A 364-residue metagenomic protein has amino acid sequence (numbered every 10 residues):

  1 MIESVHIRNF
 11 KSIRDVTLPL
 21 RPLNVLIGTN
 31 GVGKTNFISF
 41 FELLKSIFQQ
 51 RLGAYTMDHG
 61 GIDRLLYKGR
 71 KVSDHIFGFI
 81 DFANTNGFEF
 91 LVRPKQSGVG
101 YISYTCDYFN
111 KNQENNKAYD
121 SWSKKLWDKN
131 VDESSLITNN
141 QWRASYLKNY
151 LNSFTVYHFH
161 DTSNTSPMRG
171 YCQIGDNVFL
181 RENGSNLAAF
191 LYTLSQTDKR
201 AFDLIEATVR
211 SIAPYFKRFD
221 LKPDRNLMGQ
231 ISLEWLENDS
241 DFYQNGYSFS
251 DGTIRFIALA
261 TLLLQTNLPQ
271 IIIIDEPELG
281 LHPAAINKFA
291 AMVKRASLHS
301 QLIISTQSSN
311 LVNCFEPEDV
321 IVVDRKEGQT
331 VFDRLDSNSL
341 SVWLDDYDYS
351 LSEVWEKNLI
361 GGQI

Functional and structural regions predicted by a protein language model:
M1, A290-I364: C-terminal lobe/lid and adjacent interdomain/linker elements of RecA-like ASCE P-loop ATPase modules
M1-R14: N-terminal pre-Walker A segment at the start of P-loop NTPase domains
R21-H59, N183, F256-I257, S305-S308: Phosphate-binding glycine-rich loops of NTP-binding sites
G28-G31, E276-L281, L311: ABC ATPase nucleotide-binding domain "signature" loop
S39-G100: Conserved P-loop NTP-binding catalytic core
N86-D220: Electropositive, glycine-dotted interaction segments that contact anionic polymers or phosphate-rich ligands
D203-L264, I271, P277-A284: Conserved ABC ATPase signature
H282-N287, P317: Short alpha-helix of the ABC ATPase nucleotide-binding domain corresponding to the H-loop/switch region
